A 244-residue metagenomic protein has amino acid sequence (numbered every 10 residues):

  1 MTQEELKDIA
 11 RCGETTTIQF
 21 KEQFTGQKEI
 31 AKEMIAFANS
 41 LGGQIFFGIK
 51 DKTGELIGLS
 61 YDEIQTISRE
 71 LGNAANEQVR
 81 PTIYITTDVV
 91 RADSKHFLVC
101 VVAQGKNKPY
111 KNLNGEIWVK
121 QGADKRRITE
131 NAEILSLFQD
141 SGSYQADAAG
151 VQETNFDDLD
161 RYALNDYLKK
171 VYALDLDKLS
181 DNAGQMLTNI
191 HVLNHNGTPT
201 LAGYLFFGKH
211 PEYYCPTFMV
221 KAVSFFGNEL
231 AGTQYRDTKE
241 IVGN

Functional and structural regions predicted by a protein language model:
M1-I45, I49-L98, K106-K108: Polybasic/polar functional segments that serve as interface/processing modules
E14, H96, L113, L201 (+1 more regions): A generic structural signal for well-ordered coil/turn residues at beta-strand boundaries that shape enzyme active-site
T16-Q23, T53-S60, G115, K120 (+2 more regions): Short hinge/gating elements
G54-D62, N112-N114, P216-G227: Surface-exposed flexible segments
T66-E70, K120, G243: Short, surface-exposed linear segments at secondary-structure transitions and domain or protein termini
L71-Q145: Accessory, often N-terminal, substrate/partner-engagement and coupling regions that sit outside the core NTP/cofactor
Q121-N244: Active-site helix-to-loop segments that bind/position phosphate- or nucleotide-bearing substrates and donors across
